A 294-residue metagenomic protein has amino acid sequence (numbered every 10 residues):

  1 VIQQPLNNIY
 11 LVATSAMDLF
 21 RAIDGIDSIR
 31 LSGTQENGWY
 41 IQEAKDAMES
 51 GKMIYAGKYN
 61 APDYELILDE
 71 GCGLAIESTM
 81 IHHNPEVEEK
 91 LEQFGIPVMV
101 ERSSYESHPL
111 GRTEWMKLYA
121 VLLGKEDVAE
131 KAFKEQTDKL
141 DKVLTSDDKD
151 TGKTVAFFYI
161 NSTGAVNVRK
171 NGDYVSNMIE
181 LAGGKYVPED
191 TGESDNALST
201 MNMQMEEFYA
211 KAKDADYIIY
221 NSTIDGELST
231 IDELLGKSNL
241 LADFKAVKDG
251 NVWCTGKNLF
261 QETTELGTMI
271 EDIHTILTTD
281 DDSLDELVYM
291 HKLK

Functional and structural regions predicted by a protein language model:
V1-L68, L74-M80: A short, structured surface patch at a secondary-structure boundary
V1-M17, V128-F157, D281-K294: Bacterial Sec-exported substrate-binding components of ABC uptake systems
Q3, G57-P62, S78-P85, E106-T113 (+6 more regions): Soluble non-cytosolic domains of exported or imported proteins
N7, M17-R21, E65-D69, E89 (+11 more regions): Solvent-exposed, polar/charged alpha-helical surfaces in well-ordered, non-transmembrane soluble domains, broadly
N8-L11, I29-G33, L74-S78, V98-E101 (+5 more regions): Structural recognition of the beta-strand scaffold that forms the well-ordered cores of secreted hydrolase catalytic
A16, S32-E43, H83-E86, R102-L118 (+1 more regions): Extracytoplasmic ligand-binding site segments that recognize negatively charged/polar headgroups
E106-K131, E135, Y217-K294: Structured C-terminal subdomain patch of bacterial secreted/periplasmic proteins
K139, V143-S229: Flexible, glycine-rich surface segments
